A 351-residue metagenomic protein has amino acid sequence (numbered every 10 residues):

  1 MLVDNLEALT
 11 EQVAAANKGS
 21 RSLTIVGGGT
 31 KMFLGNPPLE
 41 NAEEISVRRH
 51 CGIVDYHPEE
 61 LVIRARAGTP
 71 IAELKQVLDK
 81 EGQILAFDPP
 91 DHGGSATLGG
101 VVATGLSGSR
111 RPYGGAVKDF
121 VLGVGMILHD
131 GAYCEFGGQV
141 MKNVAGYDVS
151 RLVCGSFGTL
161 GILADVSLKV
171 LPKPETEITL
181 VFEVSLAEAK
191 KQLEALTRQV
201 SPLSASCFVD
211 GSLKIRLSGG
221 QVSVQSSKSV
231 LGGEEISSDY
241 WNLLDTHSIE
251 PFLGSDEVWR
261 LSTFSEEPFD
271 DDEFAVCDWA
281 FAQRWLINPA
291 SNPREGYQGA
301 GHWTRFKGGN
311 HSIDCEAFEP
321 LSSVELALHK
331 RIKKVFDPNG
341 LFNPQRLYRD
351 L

Functional and structural regions predicted by a protein language model:
M1-I25, V47-G93, L106-G137, P174-V184: N-terminal glycine-rich flavin-associated loop
D4, G35, E40, R48 (+2 more regions): Conserved glycine-rich FAD pyrophosphate-binding loop
N17, D79, T197, Y297-G299: Anion (oxyanion) recognition and catalysis
T24-I25, S204-D210, A275-W279: Short beta-strand
V26-T30: Glycine-rich beta-strand-to-loop/alpha-helix junction loops that act as flexible
F87-D88, G94-S206: FAD-binding subdomain of flavoenzyme oxidoreductases
S185-E188, L217-V224, F264-E267, N288-P293: Helix N-cap motif at beta-to-alpha junctions
P202-E257: Oxyanion-binding "anion nests"
